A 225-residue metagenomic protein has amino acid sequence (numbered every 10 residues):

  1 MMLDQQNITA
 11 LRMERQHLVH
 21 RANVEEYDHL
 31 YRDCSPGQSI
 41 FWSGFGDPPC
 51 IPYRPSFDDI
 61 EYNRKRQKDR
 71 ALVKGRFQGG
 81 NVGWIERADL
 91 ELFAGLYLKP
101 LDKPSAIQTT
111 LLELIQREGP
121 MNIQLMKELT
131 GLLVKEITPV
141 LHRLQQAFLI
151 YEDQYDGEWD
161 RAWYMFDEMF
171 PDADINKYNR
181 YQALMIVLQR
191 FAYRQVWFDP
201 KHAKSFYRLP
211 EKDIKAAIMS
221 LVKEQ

Functional and structural regions predicted by a protein language model:
M1-Q225: Long, low-complexity intrinsically disordered regions
